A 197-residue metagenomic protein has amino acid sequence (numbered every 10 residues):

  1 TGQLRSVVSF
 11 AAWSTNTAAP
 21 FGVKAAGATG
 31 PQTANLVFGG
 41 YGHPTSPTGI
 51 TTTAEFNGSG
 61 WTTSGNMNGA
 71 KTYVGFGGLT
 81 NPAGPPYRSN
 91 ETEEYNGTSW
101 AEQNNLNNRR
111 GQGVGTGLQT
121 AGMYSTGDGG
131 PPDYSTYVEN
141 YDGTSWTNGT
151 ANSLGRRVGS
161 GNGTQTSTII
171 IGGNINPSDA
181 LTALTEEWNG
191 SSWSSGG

Functional and structural regions predicted by a protein language model:
T1-G197: Polar, enzyme-active/binding microenvironments
